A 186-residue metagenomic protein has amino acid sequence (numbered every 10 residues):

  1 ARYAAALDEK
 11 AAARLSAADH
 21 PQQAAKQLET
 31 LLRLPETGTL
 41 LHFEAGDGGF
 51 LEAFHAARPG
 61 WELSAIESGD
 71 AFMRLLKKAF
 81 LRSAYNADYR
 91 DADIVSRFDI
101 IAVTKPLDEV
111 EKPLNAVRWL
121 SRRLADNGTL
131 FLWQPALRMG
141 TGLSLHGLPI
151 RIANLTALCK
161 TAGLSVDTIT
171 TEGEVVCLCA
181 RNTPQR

Functional and structural regions predicted by a protein language model:
A1-S96, I100-T104, L114-V117, T171-C177 (+1 more regions): Conserved N-terminal segment of class I S-adenosyl-L-methionine
V103-K105, V110-R122, D126-R186: S-adenosyl-L-methionine-dependent methyltransferase catalytic module, highlighting the catalytic core
